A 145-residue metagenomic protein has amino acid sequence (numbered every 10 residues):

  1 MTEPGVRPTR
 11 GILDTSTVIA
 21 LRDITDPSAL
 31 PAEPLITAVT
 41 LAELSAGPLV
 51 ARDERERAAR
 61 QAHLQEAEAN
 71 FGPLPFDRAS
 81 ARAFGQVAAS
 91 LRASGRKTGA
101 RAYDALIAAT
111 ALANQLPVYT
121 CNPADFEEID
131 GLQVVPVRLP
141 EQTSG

Functional and structural regions predicted by a protein language model:
T2-G11, L21-A109, E127-G145: PIN-domain endoribonuclease scaffold, especially VapC-family toxins
D14: Conserved catalytic-loop position in the HRD/HxD motif
T17: Short, glycine/acidic-enriched loop or turn micro-motifs at the edges of active sites
L112: Anion (oxyanion) recognition and catalysis
P123-D125: C-terminal structural segments of small proteins and small subunits
